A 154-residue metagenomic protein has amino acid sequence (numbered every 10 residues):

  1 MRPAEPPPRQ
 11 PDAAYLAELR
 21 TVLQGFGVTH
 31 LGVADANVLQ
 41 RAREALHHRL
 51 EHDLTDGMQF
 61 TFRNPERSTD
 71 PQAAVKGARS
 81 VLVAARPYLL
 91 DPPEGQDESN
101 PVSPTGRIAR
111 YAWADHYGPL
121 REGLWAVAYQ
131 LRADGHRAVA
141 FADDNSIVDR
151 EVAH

Functional and structural regions predicted by a protein language model:
M1-H154: Auxiliary alpha/beta "docking" domains used to position bulky ligands
